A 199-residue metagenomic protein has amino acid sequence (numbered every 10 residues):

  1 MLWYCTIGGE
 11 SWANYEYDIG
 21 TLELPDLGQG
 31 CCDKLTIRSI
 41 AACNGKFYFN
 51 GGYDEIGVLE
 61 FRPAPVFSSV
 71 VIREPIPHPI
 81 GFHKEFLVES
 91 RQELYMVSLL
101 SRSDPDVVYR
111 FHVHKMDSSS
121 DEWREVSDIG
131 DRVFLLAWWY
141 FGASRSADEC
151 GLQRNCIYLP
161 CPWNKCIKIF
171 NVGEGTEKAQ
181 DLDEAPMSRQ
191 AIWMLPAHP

Functional and structural regions predicted by a protein language model:
M1-D104: A sequence/structural signal of beta-propeller blade repeats
Y4, V97, F111-P199: A surface-exposed beta-alpha-beta supersecondary segment
V107-Y109: Short coil-to-beta strand junction motifs in C2/discoidin
